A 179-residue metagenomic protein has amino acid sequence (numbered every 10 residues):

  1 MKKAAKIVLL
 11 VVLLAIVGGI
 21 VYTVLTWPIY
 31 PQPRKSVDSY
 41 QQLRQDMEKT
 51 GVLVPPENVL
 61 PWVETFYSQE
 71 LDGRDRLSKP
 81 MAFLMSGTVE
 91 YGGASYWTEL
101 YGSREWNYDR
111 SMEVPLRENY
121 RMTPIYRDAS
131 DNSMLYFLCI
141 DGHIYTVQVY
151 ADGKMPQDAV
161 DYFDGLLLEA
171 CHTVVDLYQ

Functional and structural regions predicted by a protein language model:
M1-I20: N-terminal Sec-pathway targeting helices
K3-A4, L14, M81, G93 (+4 more regions): Residue-level detector of intrinsically disordered, flexible termini and proteolytic processing junctions
G18-P33: Membrane-interface motif at the C-terminal end of an N-terminal transmembrane signal
T23-V24, Y40-L43, M47, V160-F163: Long, compositionally biased, charged low-complexity segments
W27-P28, E48-L53, G153, Q179: Short, flexible coil/linker elements and helix-boundary hinge sites characteristic of intrinsically disordered
P33-L135: Short, solvent-exposed recognition patches
Y108-Q179: A short, solvent-exposed beta-edge/loop patch
